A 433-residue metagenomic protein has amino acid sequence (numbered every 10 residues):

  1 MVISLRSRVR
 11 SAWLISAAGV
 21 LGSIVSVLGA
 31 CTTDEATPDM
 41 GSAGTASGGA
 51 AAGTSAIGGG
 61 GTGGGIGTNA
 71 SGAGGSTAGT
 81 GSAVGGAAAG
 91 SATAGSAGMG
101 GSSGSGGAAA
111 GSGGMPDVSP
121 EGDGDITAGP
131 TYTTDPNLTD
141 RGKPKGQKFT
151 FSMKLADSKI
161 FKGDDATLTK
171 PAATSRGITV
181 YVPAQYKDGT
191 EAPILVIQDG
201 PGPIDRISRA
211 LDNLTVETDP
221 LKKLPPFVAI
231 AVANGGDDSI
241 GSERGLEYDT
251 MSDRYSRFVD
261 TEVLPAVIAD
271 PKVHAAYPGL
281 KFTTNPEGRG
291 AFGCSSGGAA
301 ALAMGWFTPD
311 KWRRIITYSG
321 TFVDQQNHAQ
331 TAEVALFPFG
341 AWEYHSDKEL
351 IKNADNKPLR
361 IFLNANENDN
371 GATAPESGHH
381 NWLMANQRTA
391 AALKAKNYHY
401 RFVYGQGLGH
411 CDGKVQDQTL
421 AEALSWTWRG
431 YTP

Functional and structural regions predicted by a protein language model:
M1-G29: Sec-dependent bacterial lipoprotein signal peptides
A17, L21, T33-D34, P38 (+3 more regions): Intrinsic disorder/low-complexity signal
S26-D117: Ser/Thr-rich, Pro/Gly/Ala-heavy low-complexity intrinsically disordered linkers and tails of secreted extracellular
G113-P433: Non-catalytic cap/lid and distal C-terminal segments of serine-dependent acyl enzymes
